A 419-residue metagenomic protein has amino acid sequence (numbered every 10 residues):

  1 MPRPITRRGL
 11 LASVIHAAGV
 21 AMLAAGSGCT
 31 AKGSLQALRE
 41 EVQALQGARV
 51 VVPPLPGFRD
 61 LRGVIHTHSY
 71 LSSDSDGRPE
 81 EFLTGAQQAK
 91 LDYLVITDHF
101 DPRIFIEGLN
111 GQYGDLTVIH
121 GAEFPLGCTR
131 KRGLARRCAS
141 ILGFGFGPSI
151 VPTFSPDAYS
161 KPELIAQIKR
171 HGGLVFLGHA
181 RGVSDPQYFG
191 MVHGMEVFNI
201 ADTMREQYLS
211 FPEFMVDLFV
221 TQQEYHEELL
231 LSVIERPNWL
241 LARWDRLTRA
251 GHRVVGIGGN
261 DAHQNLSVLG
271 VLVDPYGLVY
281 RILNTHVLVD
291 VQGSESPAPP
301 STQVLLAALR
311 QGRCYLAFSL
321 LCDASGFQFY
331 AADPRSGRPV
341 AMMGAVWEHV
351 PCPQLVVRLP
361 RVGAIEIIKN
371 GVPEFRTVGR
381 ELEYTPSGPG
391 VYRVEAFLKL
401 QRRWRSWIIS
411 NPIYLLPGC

Functional and structural regions predicted by a protein language model:
M1-A21: N-terminal secretory signal peptides and thylakoid transit peptides that target proteins across membranes
S27-G28: C-terminal motif of bacterial Sec signal peptides marking the signal peptidase cleavage site
A31-D60, S72, P79, A250-G256 (+1 more regions): C-terminal functional module detector
G33-T221, I234-R243, A250, V254 (+4 more regions): A metal-dependent hydrolase metal-coordination microenvironment
L83, V183-S184, R243-D245, M342-G344 (+1 more regions): Generic recognition of flexible, low-complexity loop/linker segments
D157, L229, V233-R236, A298-S301: Residue-level preference for long, well-ordered alpha-helices that form the structural scaffold of enzyme catalytic
Q223-L229: Short glycine/proline- and acidic residue-enriched helix-loop micro-motifs that form flexible lids or anion-recognition
